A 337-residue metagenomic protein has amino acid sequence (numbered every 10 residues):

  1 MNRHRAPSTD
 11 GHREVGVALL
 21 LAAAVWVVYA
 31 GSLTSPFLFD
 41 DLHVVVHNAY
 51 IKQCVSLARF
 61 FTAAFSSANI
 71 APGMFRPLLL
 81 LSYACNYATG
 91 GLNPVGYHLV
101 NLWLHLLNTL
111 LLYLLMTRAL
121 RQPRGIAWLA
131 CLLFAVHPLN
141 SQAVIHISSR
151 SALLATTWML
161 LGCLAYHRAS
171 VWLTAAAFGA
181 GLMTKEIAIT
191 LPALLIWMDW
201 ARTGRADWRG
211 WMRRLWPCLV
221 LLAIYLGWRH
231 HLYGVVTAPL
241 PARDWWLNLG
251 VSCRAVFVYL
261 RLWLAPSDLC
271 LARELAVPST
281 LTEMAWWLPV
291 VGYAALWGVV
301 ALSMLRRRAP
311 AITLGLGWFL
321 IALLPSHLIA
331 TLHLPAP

Functional and structural regions predicted by a protein language model:
M1-P337: Polytopic membrane enzymes that build or remodel cell-surface glycoconjugates and lipids
